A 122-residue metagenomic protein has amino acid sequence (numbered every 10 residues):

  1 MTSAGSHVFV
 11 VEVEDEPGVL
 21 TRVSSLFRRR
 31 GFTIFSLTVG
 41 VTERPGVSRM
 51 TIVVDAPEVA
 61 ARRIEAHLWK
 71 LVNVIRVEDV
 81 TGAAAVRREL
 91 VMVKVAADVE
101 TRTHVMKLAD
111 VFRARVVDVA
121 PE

Functional and structural regions predicted by a protein language model:
M1-E122: A conserved regulatory-domain signal marking ACT and ACT-like small-molecule sensing domains and adjacent regulatory
